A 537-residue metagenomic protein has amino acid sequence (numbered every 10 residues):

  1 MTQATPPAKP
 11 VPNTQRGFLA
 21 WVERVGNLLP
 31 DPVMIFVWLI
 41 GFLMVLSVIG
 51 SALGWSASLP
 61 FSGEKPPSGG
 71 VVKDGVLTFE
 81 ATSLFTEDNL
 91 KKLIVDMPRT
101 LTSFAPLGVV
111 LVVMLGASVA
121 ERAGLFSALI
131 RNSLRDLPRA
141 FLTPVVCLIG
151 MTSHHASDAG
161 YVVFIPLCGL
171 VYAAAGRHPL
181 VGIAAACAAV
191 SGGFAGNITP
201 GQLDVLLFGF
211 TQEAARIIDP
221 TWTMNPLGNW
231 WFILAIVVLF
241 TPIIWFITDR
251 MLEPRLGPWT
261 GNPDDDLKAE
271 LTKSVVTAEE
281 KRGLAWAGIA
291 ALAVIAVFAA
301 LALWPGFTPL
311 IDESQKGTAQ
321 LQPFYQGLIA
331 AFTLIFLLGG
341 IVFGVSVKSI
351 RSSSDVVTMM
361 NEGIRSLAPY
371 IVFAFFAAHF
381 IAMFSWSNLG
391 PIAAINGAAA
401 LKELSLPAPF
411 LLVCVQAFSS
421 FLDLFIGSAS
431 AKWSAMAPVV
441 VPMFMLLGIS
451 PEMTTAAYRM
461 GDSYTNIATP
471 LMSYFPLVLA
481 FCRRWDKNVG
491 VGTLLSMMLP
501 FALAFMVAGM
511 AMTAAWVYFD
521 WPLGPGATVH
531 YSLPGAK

Functional and structural regions predicted by a protein language model:
M1-L28, A57-F85, E253-R282, V529-K537: Intrinsically disordered, low-complexity non-transmembrane regions of multi-pass membrane transporters
N13, G17-A20, S56-L107, I217-N225 (+2 more regions): Interfacial loop/helix-cap signal at membrane boundaries in integral membrane proteins
Q15, A123-L129, P242-K273, A300-E313 (+1 more regions): Juxtamembrane interface elements at the cytosolic ends of transmembrane helices in multi-pass membrane proteins
E23-N27, V163-W259, T277-G283, A457-R459 (+2 more regions): Membrane-core helix-loop-helix motifs of multi-pass transport proteins
L29-G41, V45, P67-S127, L321-P391: Core transmembrane alpha-helical segments of multi-pass membrane transporters/permeases
F36-A52, V110-S118, I149-M151, A189-G193 (+6 more regions): Hydrophobic core segments of alpha-helical transmembrane domains in multi-pass membrane transport and ion-translocation
V110-L111, P138-G169, A174, I371-A378 (+4 more regions): Hydrophobic alpha-helical transmembrane segments of multi-pass integral membrane proteins, predominantly secondary
V112-R122, I130, L134, A140 (+6 more regions): Helix-loop-helix module between adjacent transmembrane segments
